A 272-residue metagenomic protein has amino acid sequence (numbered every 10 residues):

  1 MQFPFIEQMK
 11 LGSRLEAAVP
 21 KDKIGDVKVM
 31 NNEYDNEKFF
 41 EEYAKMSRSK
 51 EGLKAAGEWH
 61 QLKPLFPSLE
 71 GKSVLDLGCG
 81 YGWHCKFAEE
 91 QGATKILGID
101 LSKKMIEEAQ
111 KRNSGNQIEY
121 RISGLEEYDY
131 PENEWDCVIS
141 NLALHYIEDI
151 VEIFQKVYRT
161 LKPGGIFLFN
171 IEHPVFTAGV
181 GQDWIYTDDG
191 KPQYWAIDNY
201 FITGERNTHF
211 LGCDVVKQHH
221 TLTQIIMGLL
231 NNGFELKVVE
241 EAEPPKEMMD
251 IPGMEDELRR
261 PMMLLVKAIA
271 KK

Functional and structural regions predicted by a protein language model:
G25-L69, W83-F87: Conserved class I S-adenosyl-L-methionine
L75-L77, Y81-Y128: Class I SAM-dependent methyltransferase SAM/SAH-binding core
E126-V138: A short acidic, Gly/Pro-enriched loop at the edge of an enzyme's catalytic core that lines a small-molecule cofactor
D136-V151: A short SAM/SAH-binding and catalytic strip from SAM-dependent methyltransferases
V151-I166: A short glycine-rich, Lys/Arg-flanked "PGG" loop and its adjoining helix->strand segment in the class I
F167-G204: Conserved class I S-adenosyl-L-methionine
E205, K217-E240: Short alpha-helix
N232-F234, P252-K272: Core SAM-dependent methyltransferase catalytic element
